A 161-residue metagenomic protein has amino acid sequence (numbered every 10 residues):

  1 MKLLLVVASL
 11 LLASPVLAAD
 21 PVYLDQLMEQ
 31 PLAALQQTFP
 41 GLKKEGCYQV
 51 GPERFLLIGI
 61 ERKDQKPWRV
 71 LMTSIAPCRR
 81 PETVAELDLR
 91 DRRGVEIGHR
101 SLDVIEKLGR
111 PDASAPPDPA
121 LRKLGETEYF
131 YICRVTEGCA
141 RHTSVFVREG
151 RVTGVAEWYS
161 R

Functional and structural regions predicted by a protein language model:
M1-S9: Sec-dependent signal peptide recognition, specifically the positively charged N-region followed immediately by
K2, R79-E82: A short alpha-helix capping/helix-coil boundary motif
V7, L24, R93: Generic anion/oxyanion-binding catalytic loop in active/binding sites
A8-L11, V135: Generic marker of residues within folded, mature protein domains
A13-P15: N-terminal signal peptide c-region/cleavage motif recognized by signal peptidases
A18-D25: Cleaved targeting-peptide boundary
Q30-R80, D91-R161: A cross-family detector of function-defining hotspots
A85-E86: Surface-exposed beta-loop interaction hotspot
